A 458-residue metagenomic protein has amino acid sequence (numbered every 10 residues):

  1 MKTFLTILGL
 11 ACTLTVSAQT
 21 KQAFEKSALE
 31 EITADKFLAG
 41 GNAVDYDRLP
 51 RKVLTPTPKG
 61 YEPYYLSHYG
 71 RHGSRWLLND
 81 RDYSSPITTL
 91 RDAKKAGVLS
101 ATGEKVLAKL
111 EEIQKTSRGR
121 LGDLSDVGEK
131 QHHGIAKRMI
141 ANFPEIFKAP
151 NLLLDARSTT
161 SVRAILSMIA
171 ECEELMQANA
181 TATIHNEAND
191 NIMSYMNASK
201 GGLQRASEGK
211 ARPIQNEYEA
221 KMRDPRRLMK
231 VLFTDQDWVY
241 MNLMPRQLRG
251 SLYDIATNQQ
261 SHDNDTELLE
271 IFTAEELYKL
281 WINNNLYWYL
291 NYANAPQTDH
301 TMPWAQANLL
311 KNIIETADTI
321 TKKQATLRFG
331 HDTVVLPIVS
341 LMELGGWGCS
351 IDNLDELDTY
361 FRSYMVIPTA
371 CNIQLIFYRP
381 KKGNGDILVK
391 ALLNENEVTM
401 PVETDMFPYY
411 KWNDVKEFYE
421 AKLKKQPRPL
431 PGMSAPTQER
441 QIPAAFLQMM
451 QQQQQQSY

Functional and structural regions predicted by a protein language model:
M1-Q22: Bacterial Sec-dependent N-terminal signal peptides
Q19-D155, T159-T326, G330-Y458: Signature for phosphate-centric chemistry
